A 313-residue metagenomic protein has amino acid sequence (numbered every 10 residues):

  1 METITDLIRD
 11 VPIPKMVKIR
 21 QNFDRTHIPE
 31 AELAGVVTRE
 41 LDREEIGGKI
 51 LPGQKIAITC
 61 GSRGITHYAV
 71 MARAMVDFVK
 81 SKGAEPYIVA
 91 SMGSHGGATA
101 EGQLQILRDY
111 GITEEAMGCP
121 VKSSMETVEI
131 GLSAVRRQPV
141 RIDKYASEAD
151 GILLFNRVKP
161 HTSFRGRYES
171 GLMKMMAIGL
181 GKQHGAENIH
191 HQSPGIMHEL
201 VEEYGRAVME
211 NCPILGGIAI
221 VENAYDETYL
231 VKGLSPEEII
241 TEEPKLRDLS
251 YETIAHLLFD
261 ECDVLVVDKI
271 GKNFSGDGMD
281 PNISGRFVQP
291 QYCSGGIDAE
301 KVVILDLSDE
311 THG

Functional and structural regions predicted by a protein language model:
M1-V36: N-terminal amphipathic/basic leader segments beginning at the initiator methionine
E40-A57, K80-G83, L258-F259: Glycine-rich phosphate/diphosphate-binding loops that line cofactor/substrate pockets in enzymes
K55-G64, Y87-M92: Short glycine-rich or small-residue beta-strand-to-loop segments that form or flank ligand, phosphate, metal/Fe-S
I65, G179-E187, A224-G313: Conserved mixed alpha/beta catalytic, RNA-binding, or beta-rich assembly cores of soluble enzyme, regulatory
T66-P86: Histidine-anchored nucleotide/phosphate-binding helix
E85-E101, A116: Active-site histidine-anchored catalytic micro-motif
G102-R167: An acidic, phosphate/nucleotide-engaging active-site surface
R136, Y145, L154-E227, G233 (+1 more regions): Conserved phosphate- and dinucleotide-binding cores of soluble alpha/beta proteins, encompassing both enzyme active
